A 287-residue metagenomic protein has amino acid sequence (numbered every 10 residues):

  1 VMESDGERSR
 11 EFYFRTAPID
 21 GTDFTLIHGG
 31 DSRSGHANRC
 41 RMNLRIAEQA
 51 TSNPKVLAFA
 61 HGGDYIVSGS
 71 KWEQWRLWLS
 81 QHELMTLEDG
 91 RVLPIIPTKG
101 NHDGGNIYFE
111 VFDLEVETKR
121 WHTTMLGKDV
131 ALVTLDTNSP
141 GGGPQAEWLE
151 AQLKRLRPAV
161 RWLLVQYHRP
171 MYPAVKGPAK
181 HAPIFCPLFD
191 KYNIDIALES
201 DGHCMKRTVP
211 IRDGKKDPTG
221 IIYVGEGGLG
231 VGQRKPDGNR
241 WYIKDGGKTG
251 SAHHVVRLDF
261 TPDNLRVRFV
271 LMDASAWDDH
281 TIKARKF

Functional and structural regions predicted by a protein language model:
V1-H28, R33, S52, S251 (+1 more regions): Acidic, histidine-bearing metal-coordination/catalytic regions of metal-dependent phosphoesterases
V1-Y13, W72-A159, I184-F185, D190 (+3 more regions): Extended active-site neighborhood of metal-dependent phosphoesterases/phosphodiesterases
T22-T98: Conserved, compact domain cores that house catalytic/ligand-binding motifs in diverse enzymes and effector modules
T25, A58, V130-L132, W162-L164 (+1 more regions): Structural motif
D31, G63-D64, G100-N101, L135 (+2 more regions): Active-site glycine-centered loops adjacent to acidic/histidine catalytic or metal-binding residues that shape
S32, L164-M171, D195-M205: Histidine-centered catalytic micro-motifs
G35-R39, G105, G142, P173-A174 (+2 more regions): Short, solvent-exposed loop/turn elements at domain surfaces
G63-I66, L156-V175: Short acidic, glycine-rich surface-loop motifs adjacent to enzyme active sites
